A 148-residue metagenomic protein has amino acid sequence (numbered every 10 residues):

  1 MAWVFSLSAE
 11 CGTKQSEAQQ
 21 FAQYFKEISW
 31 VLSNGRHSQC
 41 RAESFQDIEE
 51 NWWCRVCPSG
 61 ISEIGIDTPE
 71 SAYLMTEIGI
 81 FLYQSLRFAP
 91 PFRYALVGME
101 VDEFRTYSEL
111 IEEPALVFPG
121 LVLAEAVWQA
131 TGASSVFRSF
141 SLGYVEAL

Functional and structural regions predicted by a protein language model:
M1-V31, E146-L148: Short, extreme N-terminal segment that most often corresponds to the first beta-strand
V4-S8, W53-C57, Y94-G98, V122: Ordered hydrophobic segments in well-structured contexts
A9, E43-D47, R105: Amphipathic, interaction-prone secondary-structure segments
T13-Q19, I61-D67, F104-S108: Short, surface-exposed beta-strand/loop "edge" segments at domain boundaries and coil↔beta transitions
T13-S16, L32, C57-I61, L123-A130: Alpha-helix initiation/capping motif
Q15-E27, T68-Y94: Ampiphathic alpha-helical segments that act as solvent-exposed interaction surfaces
K26-M75, P90: Short, intrinsically disordered low-complexity segments
Y83-L148: Acidic, proline/glycine-rich low-complexity IDRs
